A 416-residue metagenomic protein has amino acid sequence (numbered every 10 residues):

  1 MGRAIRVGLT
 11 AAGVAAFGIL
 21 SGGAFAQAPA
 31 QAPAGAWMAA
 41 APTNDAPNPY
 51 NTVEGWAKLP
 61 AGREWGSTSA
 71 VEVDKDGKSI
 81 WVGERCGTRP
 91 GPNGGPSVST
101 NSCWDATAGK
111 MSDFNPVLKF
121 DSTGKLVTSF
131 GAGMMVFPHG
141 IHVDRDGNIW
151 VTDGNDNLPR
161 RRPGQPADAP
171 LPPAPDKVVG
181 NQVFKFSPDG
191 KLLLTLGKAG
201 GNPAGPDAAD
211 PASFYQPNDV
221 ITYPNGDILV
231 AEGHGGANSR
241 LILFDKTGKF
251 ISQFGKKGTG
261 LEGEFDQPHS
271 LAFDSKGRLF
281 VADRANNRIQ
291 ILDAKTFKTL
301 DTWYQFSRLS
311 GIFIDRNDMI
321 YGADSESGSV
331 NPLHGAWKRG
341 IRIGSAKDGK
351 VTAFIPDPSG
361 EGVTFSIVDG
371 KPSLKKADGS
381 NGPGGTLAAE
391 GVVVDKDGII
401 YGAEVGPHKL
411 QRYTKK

Functional and structural regions predicted by a protein language model:
M1-A12: Bacterial N-terminal signal peptides that target proteins for export
F17-A26: C-terminal segment of classical bacterial N-terminal signal peptides
F25-K416: Sequence-structural signature of mature extracellular/luminal beta-sheet repeat domains, prominently beta-propellers
